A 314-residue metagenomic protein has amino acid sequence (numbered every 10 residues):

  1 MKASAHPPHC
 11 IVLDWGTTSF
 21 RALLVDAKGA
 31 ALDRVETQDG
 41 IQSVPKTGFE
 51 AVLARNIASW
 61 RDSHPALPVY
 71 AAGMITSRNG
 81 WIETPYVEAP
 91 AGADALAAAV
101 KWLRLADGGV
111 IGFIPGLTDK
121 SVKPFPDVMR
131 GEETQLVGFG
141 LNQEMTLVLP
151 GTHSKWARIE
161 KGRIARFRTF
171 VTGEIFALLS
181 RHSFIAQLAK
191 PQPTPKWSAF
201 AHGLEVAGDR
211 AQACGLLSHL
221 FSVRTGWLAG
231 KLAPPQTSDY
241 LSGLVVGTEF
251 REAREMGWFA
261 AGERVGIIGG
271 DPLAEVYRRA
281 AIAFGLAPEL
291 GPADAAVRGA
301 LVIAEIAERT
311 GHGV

Functional and structural regions predicted by a protein language model:
H9-G48: Short glycine-rich, Thr/Ser-proximal phosphate-binding strand/loop in the N-terminal lobe of ATP-dependent enzymes
C10-D14, P68-Y70, M145-L149, G266-I267: Short glycine-aspartate micro-motif
L13-S19, M74, L149-H153, T172 (+1 more regions): A short acidic Gly-Thr/Ser loop motif
S19, G262-A280: Glycine-rich phosphate-binding loops at beta-strand->alpha-helix junctions
V44, T118-D209: Glycine-rich phosphate-binding loop plus the immediately following alpha-helix
W60-P126: Short beta-strand-loop/turn "lid" adjacent to the catalytic site in phosphate-handling enzymes
G208-F250: Adenine-nucleotide phosphate-binding core of ATP-dependent small-molecule kinases
P272, R279, E289-V314: Glycine-rich phosphate-binding/hydrolytic loop that grips phosphoryl groups
